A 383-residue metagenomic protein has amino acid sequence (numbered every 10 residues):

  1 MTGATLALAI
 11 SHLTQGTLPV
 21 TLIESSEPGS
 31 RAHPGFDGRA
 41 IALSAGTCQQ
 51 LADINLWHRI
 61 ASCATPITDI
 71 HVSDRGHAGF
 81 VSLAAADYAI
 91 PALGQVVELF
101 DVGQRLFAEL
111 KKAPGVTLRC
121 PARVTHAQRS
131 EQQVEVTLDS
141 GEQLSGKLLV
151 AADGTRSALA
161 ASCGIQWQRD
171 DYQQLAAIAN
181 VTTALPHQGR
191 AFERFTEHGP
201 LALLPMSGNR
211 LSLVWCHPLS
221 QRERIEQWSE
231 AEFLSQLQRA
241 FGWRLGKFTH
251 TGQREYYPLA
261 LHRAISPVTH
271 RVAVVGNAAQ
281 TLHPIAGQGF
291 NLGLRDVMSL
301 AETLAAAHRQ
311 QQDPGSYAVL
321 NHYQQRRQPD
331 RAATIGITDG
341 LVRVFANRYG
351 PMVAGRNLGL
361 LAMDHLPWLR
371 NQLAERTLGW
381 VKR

Functional and structural regions predicted by a protein language model:
G3-A4: N-terminal Rossmann-fold NAD(P) dinucleotide-binding loop
L8-H12, A108, K112, A161 (+3 more regions): Short, well-ordered alpha-helices that flank and scaffold nucleotide-derived cofactor binding pockets
A9-R39: Glycine-rich FAD pyrophosphate-binding loop
H33-R75: N-terminal FAD cofactor-binding segment of flavoenzymes
L51, L149-R254: Conserved FAD-binding catalytic core of PHBH/FMO-like flavoproteins
I60-S162, D170-L175: Conserved N-terminal helical subregion
E223-Q310, G315-Y317: FAD/FMN-dependent oxidoreductases across multiple families
E302-R383: C-terminal helical "tail/cap" subdomain of flavin- and related membrane-associated enzymes
